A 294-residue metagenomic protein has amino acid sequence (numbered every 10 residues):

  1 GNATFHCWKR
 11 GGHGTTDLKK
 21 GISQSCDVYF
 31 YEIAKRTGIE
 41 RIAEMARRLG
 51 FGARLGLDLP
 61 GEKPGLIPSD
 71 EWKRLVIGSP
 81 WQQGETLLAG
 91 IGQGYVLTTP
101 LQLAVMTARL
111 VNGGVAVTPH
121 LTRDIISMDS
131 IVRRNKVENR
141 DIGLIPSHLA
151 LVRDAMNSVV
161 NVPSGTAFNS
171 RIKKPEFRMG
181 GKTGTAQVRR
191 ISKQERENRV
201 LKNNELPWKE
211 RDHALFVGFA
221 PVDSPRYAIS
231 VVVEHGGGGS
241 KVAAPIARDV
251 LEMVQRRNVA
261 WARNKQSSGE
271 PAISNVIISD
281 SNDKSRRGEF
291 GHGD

Functional and structural regions predicted by a protein language model:
G1-A228, S279-D280, R287-D294: Beta-lactam-recognizing serine transpeptidase/beta-lactamase-like catalytic domain environment
S25, V233-H235: Short, histidine-centered active-site or binding-site loop motifs used for metal coordination, general acid-base
L103, T118, G239-L251: Short, charged, low-complexity patches
I131-R140, I246-D294: Short, gly/Ser/Thr-rich active-site loops of penicillin-recognizing serine hydrolases
L144, K209, H235-I246: Short alpha-helix boundary/capping segments
L215, S230-V233, I246: C-terminal soluble interaction/assembly domains
S224-Y227, H235, G269: Amphipathic alpha-helical interaction segments
